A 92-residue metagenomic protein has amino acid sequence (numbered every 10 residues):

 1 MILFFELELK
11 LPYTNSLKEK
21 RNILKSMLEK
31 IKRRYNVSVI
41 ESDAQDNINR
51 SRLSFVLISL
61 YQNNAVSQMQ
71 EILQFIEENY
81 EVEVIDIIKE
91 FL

Functional and structural regions predicted by a protein language model:
M1-I2, L92: Absolute protein N-terminus
L3-L9: Active-site-flanking beta-strand signature of metal-NTP-handling nucleotidyl enzymes and homologous cyclase-like
L9-Y13, S59: Beta-strand elements of well-folded, non-transmembrane domains
K20: C-terminal binding/interaction regions
V37-D43, E83-D86: A short linear hydrophobic-aromatic micro-motif
I40-Y61, E90: Short, charge-patterned binding micro-sites
L57-L92: C-terminal structural segments of small proteins and small subunits
